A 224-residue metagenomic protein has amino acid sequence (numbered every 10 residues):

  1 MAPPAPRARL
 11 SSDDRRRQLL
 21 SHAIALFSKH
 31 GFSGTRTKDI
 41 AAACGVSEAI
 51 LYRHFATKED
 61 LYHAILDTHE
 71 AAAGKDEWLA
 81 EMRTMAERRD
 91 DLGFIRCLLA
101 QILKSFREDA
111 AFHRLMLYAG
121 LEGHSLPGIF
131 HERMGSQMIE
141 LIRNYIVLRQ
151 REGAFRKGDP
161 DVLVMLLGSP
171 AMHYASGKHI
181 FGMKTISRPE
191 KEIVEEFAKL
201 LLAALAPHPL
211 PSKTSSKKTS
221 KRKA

Functional and structural regions predicted by a protein language model:
M1-D14, W78-M85, P209-A224: N-terminal intrinsically disordered/low-complexity leader segments
A2, Y118, G128, E132 (+4 more regions): Hydrophobic/aromatic-rich alpha-helical bundle segments in the mid-to-C-terminal region
R15-I24, I40, I65-H69, A73 (+1 more regions): Generic hydrophobic, amphipathic alpha-helix propensity
Q18, L26-D60, A64-I65: Helix-turn-helix
L19-F27, I102, L201: Short hydrophobic clusters on alpha-helical segments that form packing/core surfaces in small helical domains
A64, E77-E108, L163-L167, L210-P211: Hydrophobic alpha-helical connector segments
D67-D90, A175-S187: Short, flexible, glycine-rich and Lys/Arg-enriched loop motifs at helix boundaries that contact anionic partners
E77-E81, F106-G128, Y174-I180: Amphipathic alpha-helical segments used for helix-helix packing
